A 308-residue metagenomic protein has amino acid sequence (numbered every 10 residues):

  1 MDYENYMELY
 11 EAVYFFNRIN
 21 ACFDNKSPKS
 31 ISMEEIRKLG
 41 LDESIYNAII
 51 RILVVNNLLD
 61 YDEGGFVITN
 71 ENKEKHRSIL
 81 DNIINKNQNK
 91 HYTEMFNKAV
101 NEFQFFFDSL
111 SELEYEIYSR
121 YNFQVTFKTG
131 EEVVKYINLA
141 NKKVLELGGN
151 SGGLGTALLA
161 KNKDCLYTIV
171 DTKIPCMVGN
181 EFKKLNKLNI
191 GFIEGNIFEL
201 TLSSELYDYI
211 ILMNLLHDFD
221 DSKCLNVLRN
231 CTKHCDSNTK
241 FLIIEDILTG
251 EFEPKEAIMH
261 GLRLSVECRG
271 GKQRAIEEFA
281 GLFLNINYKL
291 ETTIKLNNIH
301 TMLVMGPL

Functional and structural regions predicted by a protein language model:
M1-D62, L145-L308: Alpha-helical subdomain
D2-R18, C22, Y46-K142: Conserved Class I S-adenosyl-L-methionine-dependent methyltransferase catalytic core
